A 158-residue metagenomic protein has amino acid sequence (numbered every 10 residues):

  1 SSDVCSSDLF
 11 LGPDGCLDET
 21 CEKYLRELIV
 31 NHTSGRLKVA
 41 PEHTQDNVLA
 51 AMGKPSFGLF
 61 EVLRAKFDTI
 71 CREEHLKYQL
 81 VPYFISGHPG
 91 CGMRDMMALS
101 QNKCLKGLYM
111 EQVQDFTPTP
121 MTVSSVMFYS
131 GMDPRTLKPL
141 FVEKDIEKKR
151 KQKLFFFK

Functional and structural regions predicted by a protein language model:
S1-S6: Short, small-residue-biased leader/transition segments that mark boundaries at the very start of proteins
S7-D18, G35, T44-A50, G87-M93 (+1 more regions): Flexible loop/turn segments at secondary-structure boundaries
L9, T20-K23, E73: Polar/charged alpha-helical tracts
C16-T33: Segments forming glycine/polar-rich beta-alpha architectures that bind adenosine-containing cofactors
C21-L25, M110, K148: Alpha-helix initiation and N-capping motif
I29-A40, P55-V123: Conserved C-terminal portion of the radical SAM core fold that forms the substrate/S-adenosylmethionine-binding
N47, A98, R150-K151: A general alpha-helix detector
R94, Y109, D115-K158: C-terminal accessory regions of radical SAM enzymes
